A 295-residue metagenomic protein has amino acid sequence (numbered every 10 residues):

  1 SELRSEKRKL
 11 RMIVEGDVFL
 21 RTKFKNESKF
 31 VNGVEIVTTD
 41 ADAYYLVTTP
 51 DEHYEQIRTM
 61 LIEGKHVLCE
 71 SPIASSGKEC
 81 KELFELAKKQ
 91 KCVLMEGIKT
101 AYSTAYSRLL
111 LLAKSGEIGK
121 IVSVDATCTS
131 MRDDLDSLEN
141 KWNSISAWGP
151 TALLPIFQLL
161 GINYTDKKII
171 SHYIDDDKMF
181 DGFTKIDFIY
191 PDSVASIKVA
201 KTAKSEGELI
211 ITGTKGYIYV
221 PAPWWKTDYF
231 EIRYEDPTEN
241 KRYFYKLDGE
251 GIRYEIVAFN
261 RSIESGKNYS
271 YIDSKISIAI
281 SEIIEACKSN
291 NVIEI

Functional and structural regions predicted by a protein language model:
S1-S28, I293: N-terminal Rossmann-like dinucleotide-binding module
R11, D42, V122: Conserved acidic residues
T22-K25, K29-N32, A43-L46, A258-I295: C-terminal helix-rich "cap/oligomerization" subdomain common to oxidoreductases
N26-L86: Beta-loop-alpha module in the N-terminal Rossmann-like domain of NAD(P)-dependent dehydrogenases, especially those
C69, L94-E96, V220: Hydrophobic residues in well-ordered beta-strands that form the structural core
A74-D134: A contiguous active-site-proximal alpha/beta segment in oxidoreductase catalytic domains
L135-S205, I210, K275-I278: Rossmann-like dinucleotide-binding domain that binds NAD(P)(H)
D175-D177, D181, Y190-V257, R261 (+2 more regions): NAD(P)-dinucleotide binding in Rossmann-like oxidoreductases
